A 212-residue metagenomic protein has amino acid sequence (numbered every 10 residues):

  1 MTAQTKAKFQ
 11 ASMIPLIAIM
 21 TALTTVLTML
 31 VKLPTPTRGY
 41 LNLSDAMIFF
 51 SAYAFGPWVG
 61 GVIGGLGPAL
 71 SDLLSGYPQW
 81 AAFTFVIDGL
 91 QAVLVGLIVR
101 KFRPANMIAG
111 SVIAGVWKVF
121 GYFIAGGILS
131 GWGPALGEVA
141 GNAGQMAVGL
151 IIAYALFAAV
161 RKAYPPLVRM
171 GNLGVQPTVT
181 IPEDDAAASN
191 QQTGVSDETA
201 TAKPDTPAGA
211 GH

Functional and structural regions predicted by a protein language model:
M1-H212: Loop-helix junctions at membrane interfaces
